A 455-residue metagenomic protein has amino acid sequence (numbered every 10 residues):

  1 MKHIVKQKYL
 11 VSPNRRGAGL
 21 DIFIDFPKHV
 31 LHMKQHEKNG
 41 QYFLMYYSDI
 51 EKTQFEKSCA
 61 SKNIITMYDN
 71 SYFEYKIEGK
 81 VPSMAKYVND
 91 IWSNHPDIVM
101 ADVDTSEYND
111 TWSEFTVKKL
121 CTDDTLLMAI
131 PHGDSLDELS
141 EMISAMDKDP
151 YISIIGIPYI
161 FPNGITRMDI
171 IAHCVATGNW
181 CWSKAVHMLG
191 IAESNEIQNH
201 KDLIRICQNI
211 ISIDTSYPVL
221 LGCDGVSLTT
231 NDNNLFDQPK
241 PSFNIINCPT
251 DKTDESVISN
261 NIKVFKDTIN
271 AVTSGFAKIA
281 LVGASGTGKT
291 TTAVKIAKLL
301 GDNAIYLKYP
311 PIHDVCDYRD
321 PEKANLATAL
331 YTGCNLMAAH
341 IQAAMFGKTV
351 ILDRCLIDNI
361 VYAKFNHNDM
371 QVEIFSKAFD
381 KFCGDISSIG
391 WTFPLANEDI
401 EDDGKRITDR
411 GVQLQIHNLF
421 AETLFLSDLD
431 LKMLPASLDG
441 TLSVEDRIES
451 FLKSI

Functional and structural regions predicted by a protein language model:
M1-L31, N89, K148, V175-V186 (+2 more regions): Alpha/beta catalytic cores of nucleotide-metabolism and tRNA/nucleoside-modifying enzymes
M1-T122, V226, T273: Non-catalytic, usually N-terminal nucleic-acid engagement modules in DNA/RNA processing proteins
K80-I213, Y217-G222: Eukaryote-skewed repeat-based solenoidal scaffolds used as protein-protein interaction platforms, primarily
A284: P-loop (Walker A) phosphate-binding loop of NTP-binding proteins
K289: Conserved lysine of the Walker
V294, K298-A338: Conserved substrate/cofactor phosphate-moiety recognition/catalytic segment in nucleotide-dependent phosphotransferases
T328-G384: Glycine-rich phosphate-binding loop used to anchor ATP phosphates in small-molecule kinases, encompassing both
N366-E422, L429-K432, A436-L442: A glycine- and Lys/Arg-enriched "phosphate-lid" helix/loop adjacent to the NTP-binding pocket of small-molecule kinases
